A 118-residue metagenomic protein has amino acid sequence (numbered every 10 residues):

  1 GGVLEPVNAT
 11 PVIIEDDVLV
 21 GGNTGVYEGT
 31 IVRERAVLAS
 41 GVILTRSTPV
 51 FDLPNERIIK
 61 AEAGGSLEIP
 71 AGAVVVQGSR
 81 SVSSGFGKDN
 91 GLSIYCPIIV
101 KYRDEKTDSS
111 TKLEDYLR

Functional and structural regions predicted by a protein language model:
G1-G87, I99: Structural signal for interior beta-strand "rungs" in well-ordered beta-sheet cores of soluble enzyme domains
N90-R118: C-terminal catalytic lobe of FAD-dependent flavoproteins
